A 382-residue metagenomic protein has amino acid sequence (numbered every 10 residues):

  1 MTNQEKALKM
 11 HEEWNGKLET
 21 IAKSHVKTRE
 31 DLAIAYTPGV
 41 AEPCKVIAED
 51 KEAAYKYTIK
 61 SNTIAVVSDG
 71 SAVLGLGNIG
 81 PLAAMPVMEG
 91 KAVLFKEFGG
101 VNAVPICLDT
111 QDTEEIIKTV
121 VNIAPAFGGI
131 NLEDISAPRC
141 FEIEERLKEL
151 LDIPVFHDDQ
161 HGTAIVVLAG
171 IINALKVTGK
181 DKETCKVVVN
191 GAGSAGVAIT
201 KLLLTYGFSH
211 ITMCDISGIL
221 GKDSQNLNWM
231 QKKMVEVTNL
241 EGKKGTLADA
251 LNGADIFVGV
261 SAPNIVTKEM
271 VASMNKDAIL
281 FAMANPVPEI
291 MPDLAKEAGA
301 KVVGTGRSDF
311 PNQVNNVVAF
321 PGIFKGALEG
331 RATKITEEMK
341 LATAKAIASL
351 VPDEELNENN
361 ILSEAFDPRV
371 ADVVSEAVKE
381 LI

Functional and structural regions predicted by a protein language model:
M1-I153, S375, L381: N-terminal ligand-binding/catalytic initiation module
E12, Y55-K60, K96-E97, N122-A124 (+8 more regions): Solvent-exposed alpha-helices and their adjacent loops that cap or buttress functional pockets in soluble metabolic
D69-S71, I79, L108-D109, D134-A137 (+5 more regions): Short, ordered loop/turn segments at secondary-structure junctions
L74, P81-G99, H157, I165-A262: Glycine-rich phosphate/diphosphate-binding loop of Rossmann-like nucleotide-binding domains
P105, N131-D134, V155-D158, V189 (+4 more regions): General beta-strand structural signal in soluble alpha/beta enzymes
D158, A282-I382: Adenosine-phosphate binding glycine-rich loop
K232-V302, R307-D309: Rossmann-like adenosine-cofactor binding region
